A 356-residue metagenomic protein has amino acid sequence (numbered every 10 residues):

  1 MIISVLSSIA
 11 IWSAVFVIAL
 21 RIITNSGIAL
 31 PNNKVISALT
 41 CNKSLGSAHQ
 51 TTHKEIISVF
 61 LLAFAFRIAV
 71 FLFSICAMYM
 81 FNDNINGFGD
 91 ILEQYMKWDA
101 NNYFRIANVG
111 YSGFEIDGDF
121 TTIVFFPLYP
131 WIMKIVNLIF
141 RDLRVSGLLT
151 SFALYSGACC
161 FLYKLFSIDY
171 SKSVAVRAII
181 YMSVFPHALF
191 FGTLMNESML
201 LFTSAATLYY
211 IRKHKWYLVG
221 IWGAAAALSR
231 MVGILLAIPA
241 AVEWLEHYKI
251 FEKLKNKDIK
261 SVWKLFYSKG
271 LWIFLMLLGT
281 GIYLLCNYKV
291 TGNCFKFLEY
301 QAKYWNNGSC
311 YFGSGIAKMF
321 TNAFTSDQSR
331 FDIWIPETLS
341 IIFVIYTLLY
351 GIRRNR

Functional and structural regions predicted by a protein language model:
F66-F81, Y95, A237-Y350: Membrane-lumen/periplasm interface segments of specific transmembrane helices in polyprenyl phosphate-linked
Q94-G113, G118-R141, S314-M319: Short hydrophobic/aromatic helix or loop-helix immediately within or flanking a transmembrane segment in polytopic
F120-P127, W131, I139-C160, R330-E337: Loop-to-helix entry region of an early transmembrane alpha helix in multi-pass inner-membrane enzymes
K134-I135, L149-D169, F343-L349: Transmembrane-helix motifs of polytopic, lipid-linked glycan transferases
R144-S146, L162-V184: Transmembrane-helix signature of polytopic, membrane-embedded enzymes that assemble or transfer cell-envelope glycans
Y170-S173, T207-L218, Y248: Membrane-interface transmembrane helices that cradle and orient dolichyl/undecaprenyl
S183, H187, A205-Y209, Y217-E243 (+1 more regions): Membrane-interface alpha helices of multi-pass inner-membrane proteins
G192-M199: Short acidic/glycine- and proline-prone juxtamembrane loop motifs at membrane-interface regions of multi-pass membrane
